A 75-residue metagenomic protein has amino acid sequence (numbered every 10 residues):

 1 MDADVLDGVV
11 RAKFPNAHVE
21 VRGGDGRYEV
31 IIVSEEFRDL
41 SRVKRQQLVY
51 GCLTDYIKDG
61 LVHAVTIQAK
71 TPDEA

Functional and structural regions predicted by a protein language model:
M1-A17: N-proximal, solvent-exposed amphipathic alpha-helical segments enriched in charged/polar residues
V9, E20-V21, D55: Short, flexible, glycine/charge-rich loop motifs used to bind or transfer phosphoryl groups or to couple energy/partner
K13-E29, V33: Short edge beta-strands and adjacent turn/loop segments
G26-R27, E35-E36, T71-A75: Short, internal active-site loops enriched in acidic
I31-Q46: A short interface-forming secondary-structure element
V43-A75: C-terminal structural segments of small proteins and small subunits
